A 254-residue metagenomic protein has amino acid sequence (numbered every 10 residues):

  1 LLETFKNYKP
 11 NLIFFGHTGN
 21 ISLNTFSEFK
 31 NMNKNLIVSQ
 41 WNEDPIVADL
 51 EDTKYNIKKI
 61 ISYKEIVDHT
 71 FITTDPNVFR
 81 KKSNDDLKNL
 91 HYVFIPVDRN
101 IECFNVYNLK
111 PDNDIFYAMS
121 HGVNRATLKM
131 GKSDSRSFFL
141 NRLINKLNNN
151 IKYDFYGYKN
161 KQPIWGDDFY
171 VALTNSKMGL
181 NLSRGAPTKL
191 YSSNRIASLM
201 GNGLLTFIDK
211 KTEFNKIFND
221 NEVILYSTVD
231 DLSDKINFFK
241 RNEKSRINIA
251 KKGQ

Functional and structural regions predicted by a protein language model:
L1, Y8, G16-T25, D49 (+2 more regions): Nucleotide-sugar donor-binding catalytic core of glycosyltransferases
E3, E28, R142, D231-F238 (+1 more regions): Alpha-helical elements of Rossmann-like donor-binding domains used by nucleotide-donor carbohydrate transfer enzymes
E28-Q40, S233: Charged, glycine-enriched surface loops/patches that mediate electrostatic binding to polyanionic ligands
S39-T53: A short, histidine- and acid-enriched strand-loop-helix "catalytic/donor-clamping" loop that lines the nucleotide-sugar
Q40-D44, Y92-P96, Q254: A generic structural motif
D220-V229, F238-E243: Conserved acidic donor-binding segment of nucleotide-sugar-dependent glycosyltransferases
S245-Q254: A short, well-ordered alpha-helix in the C-terminal region of glycosyltransferases
